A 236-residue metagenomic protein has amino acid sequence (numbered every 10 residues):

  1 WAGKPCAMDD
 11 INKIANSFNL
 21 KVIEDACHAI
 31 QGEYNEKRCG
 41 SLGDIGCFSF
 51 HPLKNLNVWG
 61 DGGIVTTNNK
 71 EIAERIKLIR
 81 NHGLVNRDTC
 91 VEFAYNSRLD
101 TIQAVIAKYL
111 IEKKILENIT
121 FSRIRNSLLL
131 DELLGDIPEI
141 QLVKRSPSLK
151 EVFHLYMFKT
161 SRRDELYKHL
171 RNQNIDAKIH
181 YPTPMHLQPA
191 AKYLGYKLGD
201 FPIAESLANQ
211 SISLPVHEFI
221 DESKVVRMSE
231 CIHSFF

Functional and structural regions predicted by a protein language model:
W1-V58, I64-T66, E71: Active-site phosphate-binding strand-loop segment of PLP-dependent enzymes
K4-K13, S17, E33, N68-F236: PLP-dependent aminotransferase class I/II
G60-D61, I102: A conserved catalytic-core signature of glycosyltransferases
D61-G62, H154: Short, surface-exposed beta-edge/turn micro-motifs
